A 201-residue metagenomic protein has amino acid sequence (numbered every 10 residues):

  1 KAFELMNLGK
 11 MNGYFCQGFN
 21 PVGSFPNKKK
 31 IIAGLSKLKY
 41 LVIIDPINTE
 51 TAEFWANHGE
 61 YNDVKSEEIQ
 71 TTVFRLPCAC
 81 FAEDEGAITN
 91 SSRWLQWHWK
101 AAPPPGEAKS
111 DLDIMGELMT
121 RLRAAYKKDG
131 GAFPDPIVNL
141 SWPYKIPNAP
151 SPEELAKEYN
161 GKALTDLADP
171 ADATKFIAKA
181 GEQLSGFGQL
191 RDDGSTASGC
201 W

Functional and structural regions predicted by a protein language model:
K1-N160, T165: Non-catalytic alpha/beta scaffold blocks inside enzyme catalytic domains
K145-W201: Long, low-complexity segments enriched in small/aliphatic residues
